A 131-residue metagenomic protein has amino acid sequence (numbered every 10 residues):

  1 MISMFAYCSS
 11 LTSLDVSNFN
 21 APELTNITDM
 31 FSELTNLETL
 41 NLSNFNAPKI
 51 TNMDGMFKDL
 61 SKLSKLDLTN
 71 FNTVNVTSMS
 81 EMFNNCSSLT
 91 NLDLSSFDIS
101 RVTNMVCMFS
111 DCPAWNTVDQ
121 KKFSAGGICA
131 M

Functional and structural regions predicted by a protein language model:
I2-M131: Negatively charged
